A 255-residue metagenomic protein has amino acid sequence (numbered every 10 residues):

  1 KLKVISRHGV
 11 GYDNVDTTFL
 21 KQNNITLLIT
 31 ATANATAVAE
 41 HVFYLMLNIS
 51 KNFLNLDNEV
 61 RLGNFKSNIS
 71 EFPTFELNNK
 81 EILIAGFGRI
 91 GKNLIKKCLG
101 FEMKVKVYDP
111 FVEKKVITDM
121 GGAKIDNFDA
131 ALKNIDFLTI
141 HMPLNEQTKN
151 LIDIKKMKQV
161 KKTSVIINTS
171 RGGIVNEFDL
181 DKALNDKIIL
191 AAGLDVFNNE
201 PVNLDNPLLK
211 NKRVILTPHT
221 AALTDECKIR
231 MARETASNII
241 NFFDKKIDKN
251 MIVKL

Functional and structural regions predicted by a protein language model:
K1-L28, K115, K133, D153-K155 (+1 more regions): An N-terminal-biased, well-structured beta-alpha scaffold segment characteristic of Rossmann-like dinucleotide-binding
L2, N78-E81, I154, T163: Phosphate-coordination loops involved in phosphoryl transfer and adenosine-cofactor binding
H8-G9, N24-T36, F128, S170 (+1 more regions): Short beta->alpha connector loops at strand-helix junctions that form conserved, small/polar/Pro-enriched
I25, A31-E81, K96: Phosphate-binding beta-alpha-beta segment of Rossmann-like dinucleotide-binding domains, i.e., the NAD(P)
L27, T163-L255: Rossmann-like dinucleotide-binding domain for NAD(H)/NADP(H)
F87-G88: Glycine-rich Rossmann-fold phosphate-binding loop(s) that bind the pyrophosphate of adenine dinucleotide cofactors
G91-K92: N-terminal Rossmann-fold NAD(P) dinucleotide-binding loop
V112-P207: Rossmann-like adenosine-cofactor binding region
